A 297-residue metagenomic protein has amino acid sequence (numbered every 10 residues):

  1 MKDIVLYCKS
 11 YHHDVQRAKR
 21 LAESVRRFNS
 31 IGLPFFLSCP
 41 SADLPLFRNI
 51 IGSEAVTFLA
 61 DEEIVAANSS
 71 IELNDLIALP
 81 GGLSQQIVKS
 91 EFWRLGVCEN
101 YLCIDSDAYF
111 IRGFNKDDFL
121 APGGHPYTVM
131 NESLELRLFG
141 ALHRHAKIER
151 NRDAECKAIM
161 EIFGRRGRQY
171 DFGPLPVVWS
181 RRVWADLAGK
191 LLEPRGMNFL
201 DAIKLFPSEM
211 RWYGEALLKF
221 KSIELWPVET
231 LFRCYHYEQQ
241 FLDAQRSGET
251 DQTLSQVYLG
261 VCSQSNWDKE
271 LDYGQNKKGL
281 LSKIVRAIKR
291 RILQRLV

Functional and structural regions predicted by a protein language model:
M1-R20: N-proximal low-complexity "stem/linker" segments adjacent to membrane-targeting elements
E23-G32: Short, acidic, metal-binding catalytic loop of nucleotide-sugar glycosyltransferases
G32-A42, L59-E63: Short beta-strand/loop segment that forms part of the nucleotide-sugar
L46-L95: Active-site-proximal specificity loops/subdomain of glycosyltransferases
Y101: Short aromatic/hydrophobic "clamp" motif used to bind/position activated sugar donors
Y109-R144: Conserved donor-nucleotide/metal-binding helix-loop-beta segment in metal-dependent transferases, i.e., the alpha-helix
R150, A154-R166, Q256-V297: Membrane-proximal basic amphipathic "stem/tether" segments
K157-E249: Catalytic core and acceptor-binding pocket of nucleotide-sugar-dependent glycosyltransferases
